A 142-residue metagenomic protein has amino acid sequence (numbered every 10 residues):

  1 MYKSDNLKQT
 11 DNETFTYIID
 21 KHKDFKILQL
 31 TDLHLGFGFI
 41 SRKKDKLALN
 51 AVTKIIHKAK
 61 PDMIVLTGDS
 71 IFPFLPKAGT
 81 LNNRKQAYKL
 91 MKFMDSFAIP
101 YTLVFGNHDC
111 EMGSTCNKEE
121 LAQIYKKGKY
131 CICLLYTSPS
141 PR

Functional and structural regions predicted by a protein language model:
M1-K46: Mobile, glycine- and charge-enriched loop segments and immediately flanking short secondary-structure elements within
L28-T31, F74, N82, P139: Generic hydrophobic/packing signal
Q29, H34, N107-H108, P141: Histidine-centered active-site/metal-ligand motif
R42-L135: Core catalytic region of metal-dependent phosphoesterases/phosphodiesterases, especially metallo-beta-lactamase-like
Y136-R142: Conserved small/polar residues in nucleotide/adenosyl-binding loops
